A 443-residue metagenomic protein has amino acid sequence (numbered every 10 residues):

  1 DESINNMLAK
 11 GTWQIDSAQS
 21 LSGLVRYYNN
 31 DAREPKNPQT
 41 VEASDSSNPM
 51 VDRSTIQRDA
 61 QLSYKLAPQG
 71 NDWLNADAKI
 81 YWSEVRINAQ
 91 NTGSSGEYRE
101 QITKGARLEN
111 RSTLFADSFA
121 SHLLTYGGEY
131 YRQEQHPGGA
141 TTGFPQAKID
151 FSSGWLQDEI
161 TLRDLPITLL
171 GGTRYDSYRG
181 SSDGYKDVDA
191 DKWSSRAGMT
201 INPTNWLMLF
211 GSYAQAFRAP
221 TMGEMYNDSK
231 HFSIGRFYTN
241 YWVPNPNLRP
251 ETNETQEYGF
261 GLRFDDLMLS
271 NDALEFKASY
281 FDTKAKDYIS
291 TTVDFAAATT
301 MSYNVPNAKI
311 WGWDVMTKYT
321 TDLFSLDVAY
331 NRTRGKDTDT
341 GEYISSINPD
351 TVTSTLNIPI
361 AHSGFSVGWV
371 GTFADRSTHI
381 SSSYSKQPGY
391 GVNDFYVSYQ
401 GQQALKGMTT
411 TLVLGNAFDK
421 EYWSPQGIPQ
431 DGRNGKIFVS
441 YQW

Functional and structural regions predicted by a protein language model:
D1-L8, S20, L24-Y28, E34-P35 (+7 more regions): Surface-exposed extracellular loop regions of Gram-negative outer-membrane beta-barrel proteins
E2-I4, A18-A76, W82-T103, T141: Flexible loop and strand-edge segments within Gram-negative outer membrane beta-barrel domains
D16, T142-T283: Structural signature of Gram-negative outer-membrane beta-barrels, strongest in the C-terminal barrel of TonB-dependent
S17-A18, A67-N75, T113-L123, T161-I167 (+5 more regions): Short loop/turn motifs that connect adjacent beta-strands in outer-membrane beta-barrel proteins
G23-Y27, A78-E84, Y126-R132, G171-S177 (+6 more regions): Transmembrane beta-barrel strands of outer-membrane/channel proteins
N75-A89, F210, N247-N304, K309-W311 (+1 more regions): Membrane-embedded beta-barrel scaffold of Gram-negative outer-membrane proteins
L162, P166-L169, S270-K286, T299-I380 (+3 more regions): Gram-negative outer-membrane beta-barrel transporters
F217-R218, E224, K284-K286, T291 (+5 more regions): C-terminal beta-signal and adjacent terminal beta-strands/loops of Gram-negative outer-membrane beta-barrel proteins
